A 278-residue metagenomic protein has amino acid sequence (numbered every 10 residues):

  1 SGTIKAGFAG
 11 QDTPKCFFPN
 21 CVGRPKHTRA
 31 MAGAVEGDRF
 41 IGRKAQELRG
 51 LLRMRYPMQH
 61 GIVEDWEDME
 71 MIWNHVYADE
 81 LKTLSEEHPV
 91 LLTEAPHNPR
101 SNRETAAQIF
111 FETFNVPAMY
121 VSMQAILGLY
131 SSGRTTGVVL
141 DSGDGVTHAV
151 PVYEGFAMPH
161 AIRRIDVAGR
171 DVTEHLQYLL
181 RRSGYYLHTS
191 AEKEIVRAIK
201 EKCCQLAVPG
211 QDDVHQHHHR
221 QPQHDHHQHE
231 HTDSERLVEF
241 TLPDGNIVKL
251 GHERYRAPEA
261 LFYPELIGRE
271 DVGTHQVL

Functional and structural regions predicted by a protein language model:
S1-I109, A118, H148, M158-I162 (+3 more regions): Conserved phosphate-binding loops in N-terminal lobes of ATP-dependent enzymes of the actin/Hsp70/sugar-kinase
S1-T3, S132-R134, V139-T147, V152-F156 (+3 more regions): A short acidic Gly-Thr/Ser loop motif
R55, V90-T93, L129-Y130, G137-L140 (+5 more regions): Conserved, well-structured core segments
I72, Q124, G273-V277: Well-ordered alpha-helical segments embedded in enzymatic catalytic cores
T83-S85, N98, T113, Y186-T189 (+1 more regions): PP2C/PPM-type serine/threonine phosphatase catalytic domain
H88-E94, Q124-G128, E192-A198, H215-H217: Short amphipathic alpha-helical segments embedded in low-complexity Lys/Glu-rich regions
S101-E104, T113-L140, F156, R182: Conserved phosphate-binding catalytic cores of ATP/NTP-utilizing and phosphoryl-transfer enzymes
Y153-D271, H275: Phosphate-binding glycine-rich/basic clefts of nucleotide- and phosphate-handling proteins, predominantly
